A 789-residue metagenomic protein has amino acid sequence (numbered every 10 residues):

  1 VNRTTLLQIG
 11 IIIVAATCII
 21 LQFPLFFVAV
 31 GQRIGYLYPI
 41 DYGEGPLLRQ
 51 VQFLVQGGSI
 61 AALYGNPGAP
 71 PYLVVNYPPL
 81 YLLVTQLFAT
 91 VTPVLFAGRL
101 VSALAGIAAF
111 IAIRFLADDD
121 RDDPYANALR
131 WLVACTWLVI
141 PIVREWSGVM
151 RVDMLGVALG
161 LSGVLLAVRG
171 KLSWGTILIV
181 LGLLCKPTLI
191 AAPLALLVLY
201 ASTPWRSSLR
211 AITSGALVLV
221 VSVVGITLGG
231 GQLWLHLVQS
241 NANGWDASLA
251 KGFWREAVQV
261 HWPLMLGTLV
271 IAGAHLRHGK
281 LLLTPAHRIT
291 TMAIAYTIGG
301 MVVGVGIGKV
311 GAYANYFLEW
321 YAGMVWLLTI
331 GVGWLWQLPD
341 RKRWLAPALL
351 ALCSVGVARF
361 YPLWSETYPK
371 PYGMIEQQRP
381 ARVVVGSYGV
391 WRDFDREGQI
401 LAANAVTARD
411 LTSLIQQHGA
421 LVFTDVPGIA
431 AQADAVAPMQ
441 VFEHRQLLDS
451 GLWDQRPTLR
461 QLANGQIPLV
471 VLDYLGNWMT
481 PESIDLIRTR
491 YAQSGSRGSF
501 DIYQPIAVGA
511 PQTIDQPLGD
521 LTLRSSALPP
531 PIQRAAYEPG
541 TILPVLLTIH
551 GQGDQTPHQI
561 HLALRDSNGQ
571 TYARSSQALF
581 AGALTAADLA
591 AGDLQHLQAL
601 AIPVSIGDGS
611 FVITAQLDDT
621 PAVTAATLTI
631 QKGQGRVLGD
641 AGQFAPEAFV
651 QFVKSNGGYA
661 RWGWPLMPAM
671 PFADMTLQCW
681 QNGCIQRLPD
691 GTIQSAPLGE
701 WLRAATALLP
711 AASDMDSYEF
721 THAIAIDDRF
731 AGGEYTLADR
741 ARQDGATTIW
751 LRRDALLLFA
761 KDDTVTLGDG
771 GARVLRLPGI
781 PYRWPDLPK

Functional and structural regions predicted by a protein language model:
V1-T4, A191-L217, G244, I271-P285 (+2 more regions): Perimembrane helix-loop-helix junctions
G45-Y72, L80, W234: Extracytosolic helix-loop segments that constitute the early lumenal/periplasmic catalytic or substrate-binding loops
V51, T136-I142, L155-W174, L178-I179 (+1 more regions): Specific aromatic-rich, kink-prone transmembrane helix
P79, L83, T90-I111: Loop-to-helix entry region of an early transmembrane alpha helix in multi-pass inner-membrane enzymes
A103, D153, A191, V310-P339 (+1 more regions): Hydrophobic/aromatic-rich transmembrane helices and adjacent perimembrane loops
E145-L155: Short acidic/glycine- and proline-prone juxtamembrane loop motifs at membrane-interface regions of multi-pass membrane
S354-V508: Extracytoplasmic
G633-K789: Extended, compositionally biased repeat/scaffold regions that form elongated interaction surfaces
